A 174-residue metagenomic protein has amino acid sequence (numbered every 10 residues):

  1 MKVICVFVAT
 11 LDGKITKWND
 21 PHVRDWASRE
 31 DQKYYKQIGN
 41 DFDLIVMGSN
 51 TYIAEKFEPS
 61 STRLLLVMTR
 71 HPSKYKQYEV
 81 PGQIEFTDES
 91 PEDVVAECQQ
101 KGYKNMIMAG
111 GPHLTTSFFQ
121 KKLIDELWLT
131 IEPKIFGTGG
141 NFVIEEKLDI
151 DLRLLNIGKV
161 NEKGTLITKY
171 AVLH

Functional and structural regions predicted by a protein language model:
M1-H174: Enzymes that bind and transform nitrogen-containing heteroaromatic metabolites
